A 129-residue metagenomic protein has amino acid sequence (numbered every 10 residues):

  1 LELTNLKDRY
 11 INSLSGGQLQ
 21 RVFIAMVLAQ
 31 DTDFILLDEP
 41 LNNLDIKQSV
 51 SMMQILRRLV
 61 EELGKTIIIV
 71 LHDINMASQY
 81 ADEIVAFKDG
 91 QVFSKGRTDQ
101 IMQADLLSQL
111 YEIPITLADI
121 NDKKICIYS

Functional and structural regions predicted by a protein language model:
L1-L6: Conserved ABC ATPase "signature" region
Y10-L14, Q18: Conserved ABC ATPase signature
I35-E39: Catalytic Walker B motif of ABC-type/P-loop ATPase nucleotide-binding domains
S49-E62: Helical segment within the ABC ATPase nucleotide-binding domain
L71-H72: H-loop/switch region of ABC-family ATPase nucleotide-binding domains
I84-R97: H-loop (His-switch) and adjacent beta-strand-loop-beta switch element of ABC-type ATPase nucleotide-binding domains
S108-S129: ABC ATPase nucleotide-binding domains
